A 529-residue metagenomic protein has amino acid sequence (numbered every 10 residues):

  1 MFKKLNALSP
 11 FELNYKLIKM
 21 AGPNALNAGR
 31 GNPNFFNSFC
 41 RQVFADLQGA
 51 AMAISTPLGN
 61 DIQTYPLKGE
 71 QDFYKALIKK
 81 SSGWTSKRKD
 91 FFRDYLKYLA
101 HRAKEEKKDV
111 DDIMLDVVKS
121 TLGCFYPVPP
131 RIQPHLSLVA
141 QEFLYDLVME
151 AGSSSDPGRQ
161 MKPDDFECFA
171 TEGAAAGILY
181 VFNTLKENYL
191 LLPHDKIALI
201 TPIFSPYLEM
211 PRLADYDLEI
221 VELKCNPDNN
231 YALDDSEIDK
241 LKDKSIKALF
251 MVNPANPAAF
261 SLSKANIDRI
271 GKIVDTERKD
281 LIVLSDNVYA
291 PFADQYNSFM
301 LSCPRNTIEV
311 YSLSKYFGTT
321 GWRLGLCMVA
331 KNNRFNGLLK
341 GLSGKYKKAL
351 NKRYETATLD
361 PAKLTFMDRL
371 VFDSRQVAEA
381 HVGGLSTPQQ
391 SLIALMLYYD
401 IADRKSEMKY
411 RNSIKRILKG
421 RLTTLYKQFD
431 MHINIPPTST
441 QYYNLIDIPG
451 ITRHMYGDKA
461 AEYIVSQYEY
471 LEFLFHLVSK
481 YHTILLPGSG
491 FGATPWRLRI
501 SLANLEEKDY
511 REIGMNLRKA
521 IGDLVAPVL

Functional and structural regions predicted by a protein language model:
M1-K97, P527-L529: Conserved N-terminal helix/loop that builds the PLP phosphate-binding region of the aspartate aminotransferase-like
F2-K4, S38-F44, V128-I132, N226-A232 (+4 more regions): Short, flexible/disordered intra-domain loops and linkers
G29, Y443-S466, K480-G514: Conserved PLP-binding active-site segment of the aspartate aminotransferase-like
G31-F36, A175-G177, I203-S205, P254-P257 (+7 more regions): Short, solvent-exposed loop/turn segments at secondary-structure junctions
N34-N37, M300-T365: Active-site PLP attachment segment
A53, G59-R278, A290-P304, I308 (+3 more regions): Conserved core of the PLP fold type I
A349-I417, T423-L425: Structural motif of enzymes handling amino- and sulfur-group chemistry
Q390-S391, E407-Y426, I433-A461: Conserved glycine-rich beta-strand-loop-beta hairpin in the small C-terminal domain of fold type I
